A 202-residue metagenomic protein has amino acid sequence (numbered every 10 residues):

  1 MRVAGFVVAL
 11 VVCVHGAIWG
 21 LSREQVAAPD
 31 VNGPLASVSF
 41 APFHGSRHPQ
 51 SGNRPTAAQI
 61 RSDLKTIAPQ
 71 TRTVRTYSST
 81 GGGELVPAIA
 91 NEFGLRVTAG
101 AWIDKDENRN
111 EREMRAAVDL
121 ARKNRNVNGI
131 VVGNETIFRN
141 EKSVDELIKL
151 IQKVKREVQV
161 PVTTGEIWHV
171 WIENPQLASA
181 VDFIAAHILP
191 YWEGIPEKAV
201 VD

Functional and structural regions predicted by a protein language model:
A4-W19: Hydrophobic membrane-insertion alpha-helices, especially the h-region of bacterial N-terminal signal peptides
S22-S37: Ser/Thr/Pro/Gly-rich low-complexity linker/stalk segments immediately outside membranes or between
L35, S39-M114: N-terminal carbohydrate-binding/catalytic regions of secreted carbohydrate-active enzymes
L35-S37, T73-R75, G94-T98, V127-V131 (+2 more regions): Structural preference for beta-strand elements that scaffold enzyme active sites
A41-F43, S79, G100-D106, V132-I137 (+2 more regions): Active-site beta-loop-alpha junctions enriched in small/polar residues
Q50, L85-P161: Substrate-binding cleft of extracellular glycoside hydrolase catalytic domains
G81-L85, R109-D119, G165-S179, D202: Alpha-helical scaffolding within the catalytic cores of extracellular/periplasmic polymer-degrading hydrolases
F93, A99, N128, E166-D202: Aromatic- and acid-rich polysaccharide-binding/catalytic face of secreted or lumenal carbohydrate-active enzymes
